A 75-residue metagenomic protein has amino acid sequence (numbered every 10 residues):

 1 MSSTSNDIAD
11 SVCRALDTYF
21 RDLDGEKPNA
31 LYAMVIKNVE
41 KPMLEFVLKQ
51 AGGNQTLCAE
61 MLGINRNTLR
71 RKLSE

Functional and structural regions predicted by a protein language model:
M1-D7, R14-E75: Bacterial C-terminal helix-turn-helix
